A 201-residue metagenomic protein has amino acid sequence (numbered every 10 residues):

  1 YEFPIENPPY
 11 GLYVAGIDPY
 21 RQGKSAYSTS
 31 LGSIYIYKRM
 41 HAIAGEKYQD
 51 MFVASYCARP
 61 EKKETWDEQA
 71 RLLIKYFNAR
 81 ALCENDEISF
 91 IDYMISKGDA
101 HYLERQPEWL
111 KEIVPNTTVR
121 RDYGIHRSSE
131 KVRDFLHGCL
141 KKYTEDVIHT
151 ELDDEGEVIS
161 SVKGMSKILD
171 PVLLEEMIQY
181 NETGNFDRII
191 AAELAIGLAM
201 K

Functional and structural regions predicted by a protein language model:
Y1-Q106, D134, V147-K201: RNase H-like, metal-dependent nuclease domains and their acidic two-metal-ion catalytic environment used
L103-E151: Short alpha-helix plus adjacent loop in nuclease-associated cores
